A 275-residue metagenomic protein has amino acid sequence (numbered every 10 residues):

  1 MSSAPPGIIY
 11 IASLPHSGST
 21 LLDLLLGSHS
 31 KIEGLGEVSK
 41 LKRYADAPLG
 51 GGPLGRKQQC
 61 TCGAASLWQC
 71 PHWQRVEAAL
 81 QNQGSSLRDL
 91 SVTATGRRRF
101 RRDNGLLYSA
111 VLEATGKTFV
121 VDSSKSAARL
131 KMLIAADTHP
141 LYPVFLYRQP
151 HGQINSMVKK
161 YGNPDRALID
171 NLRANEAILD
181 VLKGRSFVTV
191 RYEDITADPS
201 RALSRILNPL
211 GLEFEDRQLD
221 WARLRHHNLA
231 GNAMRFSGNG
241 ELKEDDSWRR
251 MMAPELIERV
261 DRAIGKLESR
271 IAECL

Functional and structural regions predicted by a protein language model:
M1-Y10, G96-R99, L179, N208-L275: PAPS-dependent sulfotransferases, especially Golgi type II membrane carbohydrate sulfotransferases
S13-L14: P-loop (Walker A) phosphate-binding loop of NTP-binding proteins
T20-I32: A conserved segment at the C-terminal end of the G1
L35-V120, E241, D246: PAPS-dependent sulfation machinery
L54-N82, S123, L130-D137, R166-A167 (+2 more regions): Anion-recognition interface
V92, Y108-L219, L224, N228-L242: PAPS-dependent sulfotransferase catalytic domain
